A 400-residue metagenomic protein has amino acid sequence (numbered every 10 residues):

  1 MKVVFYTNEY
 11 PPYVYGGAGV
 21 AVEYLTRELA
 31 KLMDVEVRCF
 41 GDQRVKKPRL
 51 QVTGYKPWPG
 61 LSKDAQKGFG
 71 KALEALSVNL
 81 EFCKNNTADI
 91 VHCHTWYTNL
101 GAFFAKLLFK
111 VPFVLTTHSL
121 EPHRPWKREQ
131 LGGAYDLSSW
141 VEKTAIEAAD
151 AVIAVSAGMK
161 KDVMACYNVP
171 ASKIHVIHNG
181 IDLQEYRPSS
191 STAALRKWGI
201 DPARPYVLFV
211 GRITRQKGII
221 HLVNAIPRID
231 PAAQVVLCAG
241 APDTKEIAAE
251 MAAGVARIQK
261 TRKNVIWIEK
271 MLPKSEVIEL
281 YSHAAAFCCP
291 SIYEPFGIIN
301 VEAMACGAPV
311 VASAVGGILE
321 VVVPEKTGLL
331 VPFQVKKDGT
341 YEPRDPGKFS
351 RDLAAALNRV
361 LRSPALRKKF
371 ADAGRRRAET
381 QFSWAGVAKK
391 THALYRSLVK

Functional and structural regions predicted by a protein language model:
M1-R44: N-terminal subdomain of nucleotide-sugar transferases
P112-V114, P122-T144: Nucleotide-sugar donor phosphate/pyrophosphate-binding loop at the beta->alpha transition of glycosyltransferases
G158, G180: Carbohydrate-associated surface elements
R187-I200: A short helix/loop element that forms part of the nucleotide-sugar donor recognition site in Leloir-type
A248-M271, S275: Nucleotide-activated donor-binding/catalytic signature segment of Leloir-type glycosyltransferases, i.e., the conserved
E279-A284: Short alpha-helical donor nucleotide-sugar binding micro-motif in glycosyltransferases
I292: Aromatic "clamp/platform" in nucleotide-sugar-dependent glycosyltransferases that forms part of the donor/acceptor
P309-A312, V322, L329-L330: Short hydrophobic beta-strand element within catalytic cores of glycosyltransferases and related nucleotide-activated
